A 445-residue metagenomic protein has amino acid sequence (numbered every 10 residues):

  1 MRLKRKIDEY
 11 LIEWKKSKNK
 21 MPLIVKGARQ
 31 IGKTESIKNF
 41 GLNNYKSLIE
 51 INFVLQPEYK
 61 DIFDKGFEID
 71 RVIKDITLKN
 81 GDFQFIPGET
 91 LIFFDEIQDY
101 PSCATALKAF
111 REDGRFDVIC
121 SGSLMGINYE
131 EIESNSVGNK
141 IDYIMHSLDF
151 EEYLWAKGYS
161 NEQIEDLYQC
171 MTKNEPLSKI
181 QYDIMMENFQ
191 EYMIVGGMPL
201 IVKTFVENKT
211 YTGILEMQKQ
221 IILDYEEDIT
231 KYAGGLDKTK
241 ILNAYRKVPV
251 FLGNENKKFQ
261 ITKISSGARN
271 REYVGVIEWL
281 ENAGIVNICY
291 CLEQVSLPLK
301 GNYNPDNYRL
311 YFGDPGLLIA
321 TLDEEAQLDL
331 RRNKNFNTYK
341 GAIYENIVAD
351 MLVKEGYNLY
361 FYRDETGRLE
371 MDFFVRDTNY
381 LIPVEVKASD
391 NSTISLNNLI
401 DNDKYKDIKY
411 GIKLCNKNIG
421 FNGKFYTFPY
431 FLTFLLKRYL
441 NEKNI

Functional and structural regions predicted by a protein language model:
M1-W14: N-terminal pre-Walker A segment at the start of P-loop NTPase domains
K33: Conserved lysine of the Walker
S36, F40: Hydrophobic positions on the alpha1 helix immediately C-terminal to the Walker A/P-loop
L55-G88: Short glycine-rich substrate-engagement loop in P-loop NTPases that contacts/grips substrate
D117-S123, I144: Structural recognition of the conserved hydrophobic beta-strand(s) that form the central parallel beta-sheet of P-loop
V118, V348, L352, M371-D390 (+1 more regions): Conserved catalytic cores of phosphodiester-cleaving nucleases, focusing on short active-site segments
Y129-G253: Interdomain motor-coupling "hinge/lid" segment immediately C-terminal to the ATP-binding subdomain of NTP-driven enzymes
K203-E370, F374-T378: Accessory nucleic acid-recognition modules appended to NTPase machines
